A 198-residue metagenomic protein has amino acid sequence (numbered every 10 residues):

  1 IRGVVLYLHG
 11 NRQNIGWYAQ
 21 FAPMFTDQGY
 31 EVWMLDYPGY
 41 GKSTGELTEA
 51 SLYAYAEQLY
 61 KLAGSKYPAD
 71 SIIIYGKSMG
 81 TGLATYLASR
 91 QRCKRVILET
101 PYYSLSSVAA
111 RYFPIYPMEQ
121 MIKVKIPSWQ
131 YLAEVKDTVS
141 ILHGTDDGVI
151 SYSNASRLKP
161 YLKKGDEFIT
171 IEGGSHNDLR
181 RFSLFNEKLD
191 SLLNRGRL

Functional and structural regions predicted by a protein language model:
I1-L62, A88: Membrane-embedded segments
F21, S128, D137, S151-P160: Short alpha-helix in the alpha/beta-hydrolase fold that links the catalytic acid
Y67-S78: Alpha/beta-hydrolase fold nucleophile elbow
T81-D137, S183: Hydrolase active-site cap/lid region
E134-K136, I141-D147: Short beta-strand/loop motif that positions the catalytic acidic residue of the alpha/beta-hydrolase fold
D146-I150, H176-N177: Acidic catalytic loop of the alpha/beta-hydrolase fold
G174-L184: Catalytic histidine-centered segment of alpha/beta-hydrolase-like enzymes
S183-L198: Catalytic active-site module of serine/aspartate enzymes centered on a nucleophile-bearing elbow/loop
